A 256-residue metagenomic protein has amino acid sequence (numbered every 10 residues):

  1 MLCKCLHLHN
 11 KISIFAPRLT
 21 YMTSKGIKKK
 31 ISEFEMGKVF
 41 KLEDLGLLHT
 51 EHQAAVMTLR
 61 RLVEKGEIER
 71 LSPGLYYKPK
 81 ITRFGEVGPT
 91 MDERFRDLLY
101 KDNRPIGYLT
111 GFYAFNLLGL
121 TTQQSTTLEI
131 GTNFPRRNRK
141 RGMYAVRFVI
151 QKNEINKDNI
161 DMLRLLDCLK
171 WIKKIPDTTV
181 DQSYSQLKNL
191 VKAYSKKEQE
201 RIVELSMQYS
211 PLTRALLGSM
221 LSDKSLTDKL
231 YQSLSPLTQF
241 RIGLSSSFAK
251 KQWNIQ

Functional and structural regions predicted by a protein language model:
C3-I14, R18: Short, positively charged and aromatic/hydrophobic N-terminal segments
T23-Y100: Short beta-edge/loop segments at beta->alpha junctions of small alpha/beta modules that act as binding/recognition
A55, T110-G111, D161: Amphipathic alpha-helical interface surfaces
L71-G74, R104-R141: Short gly/ser-rich loop at a beta-strand->alpha-helix junction or flexible surface loop bordering the NTP-binding
D92-G107, F134-P135, V146: Glycine- and acidic-residue-rich phosphate-binding/metal-coordinating active-site segment common to enzymes that handle
N103-I106, N153-I160: Structural motif
K140-I150: A short, charged helix-loop
N156-Q256: Hydrophobic alpha-helical interaction segments
